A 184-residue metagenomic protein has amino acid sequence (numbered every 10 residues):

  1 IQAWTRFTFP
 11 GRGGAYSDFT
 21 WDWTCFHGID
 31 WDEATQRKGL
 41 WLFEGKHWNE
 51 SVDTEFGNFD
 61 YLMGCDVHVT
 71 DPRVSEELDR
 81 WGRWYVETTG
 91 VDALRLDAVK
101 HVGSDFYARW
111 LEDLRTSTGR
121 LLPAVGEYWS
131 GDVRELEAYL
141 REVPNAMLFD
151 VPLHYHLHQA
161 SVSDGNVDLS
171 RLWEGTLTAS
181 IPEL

Functional and structural regions predicted by a protein language model:
Q2-G28, R80-L184: Active-site-proximal helices and loops of the catalytic beta/alpha 8
R12-H68: Aromatic- and acidic-residue-enriched carbohydrate-binding clefts of CAZyme catalytic domains
C65-T70, R95-A98: Active-site rim elements
V69-W81: Alpha-helical scaffold elements lining the catalytic groove of polysaccharide deacetylases
